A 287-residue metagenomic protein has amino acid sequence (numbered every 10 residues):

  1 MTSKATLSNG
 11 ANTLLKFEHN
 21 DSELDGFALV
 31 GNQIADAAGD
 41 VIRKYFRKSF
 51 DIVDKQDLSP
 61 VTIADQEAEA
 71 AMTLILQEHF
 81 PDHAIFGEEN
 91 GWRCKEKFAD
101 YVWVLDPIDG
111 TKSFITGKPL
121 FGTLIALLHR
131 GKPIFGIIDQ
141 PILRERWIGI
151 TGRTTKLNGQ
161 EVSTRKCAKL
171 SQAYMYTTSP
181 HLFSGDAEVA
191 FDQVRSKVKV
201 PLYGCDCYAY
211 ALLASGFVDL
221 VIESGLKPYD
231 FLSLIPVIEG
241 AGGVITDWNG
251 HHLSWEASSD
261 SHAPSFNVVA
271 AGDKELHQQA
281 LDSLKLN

Functional and structural regions predicted by a protein language model:
M1-I108, D282-L286: N-terminal subdomain of lithium-sensitive/metallo-dependent phosphomonoesterases centered on the IMPase/IPPase/PAP
I42, D65, L76, T111 (+6 more regions): Residue-level signal for inorganic ion chemistry
Q66, A70, E89, P107-G110 (+5 more regions): Generic detector of well-ordered alpha-helical packing
E96-K156, S171-A173: DPxDG-like acidic metal-binding loop motif
S163-N287: An extended, acidic
